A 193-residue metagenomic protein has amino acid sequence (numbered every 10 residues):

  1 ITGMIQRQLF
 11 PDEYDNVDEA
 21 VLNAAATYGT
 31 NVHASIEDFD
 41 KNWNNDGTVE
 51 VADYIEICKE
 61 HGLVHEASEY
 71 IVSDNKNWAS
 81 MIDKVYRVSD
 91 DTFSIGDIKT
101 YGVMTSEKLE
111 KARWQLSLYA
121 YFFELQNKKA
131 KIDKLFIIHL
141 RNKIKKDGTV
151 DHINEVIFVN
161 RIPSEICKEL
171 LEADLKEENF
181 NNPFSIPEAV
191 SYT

Functional and structural regions predicted by a protein language model:
I1-A79: Metal-dependent nuclease catalytic cores that hydrolyze phosphodiester bonds in DNA/RNA, characterized by
E66-E172: Mg2+/Mn2+-dependent nuclease catalytic core
E178-P187: Charged phosphate-binding loop/patch that engages nucleotide di/tri-phosphates or the phosphate backbone of nucleic
Y192-T193: Conserved small/polar residues in nucleotide/adenosyl-binding loops
